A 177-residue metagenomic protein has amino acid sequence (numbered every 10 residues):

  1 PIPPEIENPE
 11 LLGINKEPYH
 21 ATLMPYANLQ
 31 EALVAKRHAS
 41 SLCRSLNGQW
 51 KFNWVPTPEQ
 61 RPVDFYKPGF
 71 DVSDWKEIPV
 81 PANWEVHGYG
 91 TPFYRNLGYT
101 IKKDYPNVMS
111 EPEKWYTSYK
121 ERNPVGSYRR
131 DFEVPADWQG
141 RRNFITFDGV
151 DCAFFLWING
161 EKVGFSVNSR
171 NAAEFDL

Functional and structural regions predicted by a protein language model:
P1-N107: Accessory carbohydrate-binding/adhesion or oligomerization-edge regions at the termini of glycan-active proteins
E7-E17, K36-R37, K51-V55, R61 (+5 more regions): Accessory beta-strand-rich segments of carbohydrate-active enzymes
D104-Y116: Surface-exposed acidic, glycine/proline-enriched linker/cap segments that occur as 15-30-residue helix-coil
